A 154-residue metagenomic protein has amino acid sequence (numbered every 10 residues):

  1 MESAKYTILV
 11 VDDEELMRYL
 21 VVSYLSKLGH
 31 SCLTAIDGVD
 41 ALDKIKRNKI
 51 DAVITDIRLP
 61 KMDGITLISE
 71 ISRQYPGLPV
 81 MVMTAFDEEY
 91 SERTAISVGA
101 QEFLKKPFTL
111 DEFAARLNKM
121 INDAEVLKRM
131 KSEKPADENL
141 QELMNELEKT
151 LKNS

Functional and structural regions predicted by a protein language model:
E15-L33: Two-component/phosphorelay signaling modules centered on CheY-like receiver
D37-D40, D63-T66: Acidic catalytic/metal-coordinating carboxylates
T55-D56: Active-site T/S-Asp motif of two-component receiver
L59: Receiver (REC) domain active-site loop signature in two-component systems and cognate sites in sensor histidine kinases
T66, D87-E102, A115: Alpha4 helix (beta4-alpha4-beta5 surface) of REC/receiver domains from two-component response regulators
K106: A Lys-centered signature of the CheY-like receiver
N122-S154: CheY-like receiver
